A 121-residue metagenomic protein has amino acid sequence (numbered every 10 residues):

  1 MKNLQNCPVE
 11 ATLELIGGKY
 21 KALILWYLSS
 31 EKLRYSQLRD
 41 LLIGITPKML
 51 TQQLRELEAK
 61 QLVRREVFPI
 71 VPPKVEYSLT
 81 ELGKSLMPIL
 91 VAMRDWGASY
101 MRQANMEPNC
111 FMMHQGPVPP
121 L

Functional and structural regions predicted by a protein language model:
M1-N6, A59-K60, R64, E81-L121: C-terminal regulatory/oligomerization modules of transcriptional regulators
N3-M49, P69, E76: N-terminal helix-turn-helix DNA-binding core of bacterial DNA-binding proteins
W26, K32-L33, L41, K74 (+4 more regions): A generic structural signal for solvent-exposed, polar alpha-helical segments
Q53: Residues within the DNA-recognition helix of helix-turn-helix
E58-S78: Beta-hairpin "wing" of winged helix-turn-helix
